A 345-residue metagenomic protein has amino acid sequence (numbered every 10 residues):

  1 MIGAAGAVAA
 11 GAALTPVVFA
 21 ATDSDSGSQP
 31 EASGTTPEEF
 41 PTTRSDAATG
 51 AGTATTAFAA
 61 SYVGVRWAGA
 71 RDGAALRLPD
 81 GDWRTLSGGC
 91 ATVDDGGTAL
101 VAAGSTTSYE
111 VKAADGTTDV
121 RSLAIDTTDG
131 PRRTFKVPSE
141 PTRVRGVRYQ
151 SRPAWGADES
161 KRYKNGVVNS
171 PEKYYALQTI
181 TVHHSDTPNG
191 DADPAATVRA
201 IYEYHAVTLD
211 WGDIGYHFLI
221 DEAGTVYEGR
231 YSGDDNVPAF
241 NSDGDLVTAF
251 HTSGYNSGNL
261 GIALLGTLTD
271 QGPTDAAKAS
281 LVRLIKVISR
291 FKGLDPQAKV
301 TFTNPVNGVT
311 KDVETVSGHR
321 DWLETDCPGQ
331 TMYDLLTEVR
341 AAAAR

Functional and structural regions predicted by a protein language model:
M1-G11, A47-A51, A60: N-terminal "leader" segments that precede or initiate the main folded domain
A5-G6, A10-R44, D115-I180, S185 (+1 more regions): Basic/polar, cationic surfaces and motifs that engage anionic cell-wall and phosphate/carboxylate ligands
A51-A57, W83-G116: Beta-sandwich interaction modules
F58-A70: A short beta-strand element within beta-rich, extracytoplasmic domains of secreted/secretory-pathway proteins
A68-G73, T117-D119, L209: Extended, low-complexity, turn-rich repeat/linker tracts enriched in Gly/Pro/Ser/Thr and Asp/Glu that occur
D72-G81: Short, surface-exposed beta-strand/strand-loop-strand elements in extracellular ectodomains
K173-D210: Active-site acidic/histidine clusters and adjacent loop/turn architecture that either coordinate catalytic ions
G212-G215, V226: Carboxylate/His-rich catalytic cores and anion/metal-binding grooves
